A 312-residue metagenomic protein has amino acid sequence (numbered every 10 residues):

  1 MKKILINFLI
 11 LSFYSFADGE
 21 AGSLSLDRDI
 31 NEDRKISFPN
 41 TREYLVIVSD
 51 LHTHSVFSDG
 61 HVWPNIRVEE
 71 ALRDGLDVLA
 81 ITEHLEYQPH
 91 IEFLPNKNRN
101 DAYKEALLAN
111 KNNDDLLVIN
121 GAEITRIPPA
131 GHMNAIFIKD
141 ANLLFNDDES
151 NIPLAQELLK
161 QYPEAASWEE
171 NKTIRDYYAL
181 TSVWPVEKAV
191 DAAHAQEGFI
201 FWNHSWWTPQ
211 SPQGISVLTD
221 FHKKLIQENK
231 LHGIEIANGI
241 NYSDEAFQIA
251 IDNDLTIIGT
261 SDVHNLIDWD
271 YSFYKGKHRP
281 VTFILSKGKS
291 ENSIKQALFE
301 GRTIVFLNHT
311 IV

Functional and structural regions predicted by a protein language model:
K2, D18-D50, P64-E69, G131-K139 (+1 more regions): Charged catalytic cores and adjacent phosphate/nucleic-acid-binding surfaces used for phosphate/nucleic-acid chemistry
K2-K3, N112: Intrinsic low-complexity, intrinsically disordered segments enriched in polar/basic residues
I4-S12: Sec-dependent N-terminal signal peptides
L9, H54-V56, L218-T219: Compositionally biased, intrinsically disordered low-complexity segments enriched in polar/proline residues
F13-A17: Sec/Tat signal peptide C-region and signal peptidase I cleavage site
R28-F199, N203, I236, N241-F247 (+1 more regions): A metal-dependent hydrolase metal-coordination microenvironment
E187, A195-E197, F201-N203, W207-K223: Noncatalytic carbohydrate-binding groove/subsite architecture in carbohydrate-active enzymes
